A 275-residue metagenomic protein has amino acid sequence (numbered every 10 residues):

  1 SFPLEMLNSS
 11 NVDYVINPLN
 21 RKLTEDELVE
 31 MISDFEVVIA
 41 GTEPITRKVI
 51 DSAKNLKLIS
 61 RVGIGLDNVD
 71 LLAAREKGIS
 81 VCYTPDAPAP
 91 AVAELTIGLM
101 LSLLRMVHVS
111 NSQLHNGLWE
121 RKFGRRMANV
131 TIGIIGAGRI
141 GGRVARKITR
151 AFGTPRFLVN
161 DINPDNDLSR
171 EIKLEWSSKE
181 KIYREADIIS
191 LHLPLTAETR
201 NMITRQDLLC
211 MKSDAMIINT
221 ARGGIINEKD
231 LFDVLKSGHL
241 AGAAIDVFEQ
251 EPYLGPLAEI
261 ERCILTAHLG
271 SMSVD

Functional and structural regions predicted by a protein language model:
S1-F35, N160: N-terminal glycine-/charge-rich "phosphate-binding" loop or analogous flexible N-terminal tail
P3, R75, C82-L95, E251-D275: C-terminal helix-to-coil terminal segments
R21, R150-R170: NAD(P)-binding Rossmann-fold cofactor-contacting core
E30, E36-V37, L58, I188 (+3 more regions): Short, Asp-centered acidic motifs that coordinate Mg2+ and/or phosphate in catalytic or ligand-binding sites
F35-N111: Phosphate/diphosphate ligand-binding glycine-rich loop within oxidoreductases
T46-I50, N163-P256, M272: Rossmann-like adenosine-cofactor binding region
N111-V144: Glycine-rich NAD(P)-binding loop of Rossmann-like domains
A145, T149, L235-K236: Gly/Ala-rich phosphate-binding loop of Rossmann-like dinucleotide-binding domains, activating on the conserved
